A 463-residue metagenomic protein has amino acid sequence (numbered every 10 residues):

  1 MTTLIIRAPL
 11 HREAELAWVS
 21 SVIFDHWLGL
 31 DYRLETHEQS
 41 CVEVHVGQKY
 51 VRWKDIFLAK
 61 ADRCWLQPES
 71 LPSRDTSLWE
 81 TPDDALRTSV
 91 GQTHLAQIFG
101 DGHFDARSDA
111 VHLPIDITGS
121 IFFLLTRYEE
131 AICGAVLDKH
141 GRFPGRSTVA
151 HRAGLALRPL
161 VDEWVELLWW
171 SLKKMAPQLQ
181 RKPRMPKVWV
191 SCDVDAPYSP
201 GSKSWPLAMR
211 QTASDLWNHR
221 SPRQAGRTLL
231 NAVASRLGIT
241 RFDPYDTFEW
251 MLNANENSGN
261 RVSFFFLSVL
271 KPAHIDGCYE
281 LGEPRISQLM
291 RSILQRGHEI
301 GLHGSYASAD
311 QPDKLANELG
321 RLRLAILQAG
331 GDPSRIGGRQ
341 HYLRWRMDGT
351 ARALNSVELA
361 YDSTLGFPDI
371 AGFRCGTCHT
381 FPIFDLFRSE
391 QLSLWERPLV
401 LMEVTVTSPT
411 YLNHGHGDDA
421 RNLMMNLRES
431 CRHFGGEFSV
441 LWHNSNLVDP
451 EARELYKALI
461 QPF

Functional and structural regions predicted by a protein language model:
M1-L281, F367-I370, C375-T380, L386-F463: Terminal accessory/targeting
L4, V22-W27, A254, S292 (+6 more regions): Alpha-helical structural signal in soluble globular domains
D31, H37-S40, S308-Q391, R397 (+2 more regions): Catalytic domains of cell-wall/extracellular-matrix polysaccharide-remodeling enzymes, centered on de-N-acetylation
D193, H303, L354: Conserved hydrophobic/aromatic pocket- or pore-lining residues that grip, position, or stack substrates in active sites
A196, P200, R227, E249-W345 (+1 more regions): Metal-dependent polysaccharide deacetylase catalytic core of the NodB/CE4 family, i.e., the active-site-bearing domain
